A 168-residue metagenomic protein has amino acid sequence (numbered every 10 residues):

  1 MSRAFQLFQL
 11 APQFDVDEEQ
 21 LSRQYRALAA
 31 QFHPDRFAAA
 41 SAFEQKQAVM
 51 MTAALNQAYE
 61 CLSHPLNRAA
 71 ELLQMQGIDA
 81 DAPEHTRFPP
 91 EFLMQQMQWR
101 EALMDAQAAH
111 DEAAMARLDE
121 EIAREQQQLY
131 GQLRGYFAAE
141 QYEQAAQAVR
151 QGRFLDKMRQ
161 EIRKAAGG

Functional and structural regions predicted by a protein language model:
M1-G168: C-terminal accessory/regulatory regions appended to core domains
